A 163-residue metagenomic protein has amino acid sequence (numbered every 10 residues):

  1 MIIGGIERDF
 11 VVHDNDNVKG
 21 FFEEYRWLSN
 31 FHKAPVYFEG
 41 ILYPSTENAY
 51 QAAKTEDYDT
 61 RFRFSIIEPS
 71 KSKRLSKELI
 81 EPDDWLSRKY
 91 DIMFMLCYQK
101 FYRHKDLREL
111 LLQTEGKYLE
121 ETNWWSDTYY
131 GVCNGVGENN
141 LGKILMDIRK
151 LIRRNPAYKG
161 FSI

Functional and structural regions predicted by a protein language model:
M1-I163: Charged, low-complexity intrinsically disordered segments
